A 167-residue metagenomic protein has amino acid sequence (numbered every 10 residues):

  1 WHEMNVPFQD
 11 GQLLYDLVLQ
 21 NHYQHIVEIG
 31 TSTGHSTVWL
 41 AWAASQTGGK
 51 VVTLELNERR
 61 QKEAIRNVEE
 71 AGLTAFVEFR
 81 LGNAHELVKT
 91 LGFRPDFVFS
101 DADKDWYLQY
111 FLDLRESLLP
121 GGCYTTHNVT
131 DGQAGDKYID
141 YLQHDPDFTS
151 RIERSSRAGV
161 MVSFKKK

Functional and structural regions predicted by a protein language model:
W1-F99, K104-K167: A short alpha-helical cap/connector motif
